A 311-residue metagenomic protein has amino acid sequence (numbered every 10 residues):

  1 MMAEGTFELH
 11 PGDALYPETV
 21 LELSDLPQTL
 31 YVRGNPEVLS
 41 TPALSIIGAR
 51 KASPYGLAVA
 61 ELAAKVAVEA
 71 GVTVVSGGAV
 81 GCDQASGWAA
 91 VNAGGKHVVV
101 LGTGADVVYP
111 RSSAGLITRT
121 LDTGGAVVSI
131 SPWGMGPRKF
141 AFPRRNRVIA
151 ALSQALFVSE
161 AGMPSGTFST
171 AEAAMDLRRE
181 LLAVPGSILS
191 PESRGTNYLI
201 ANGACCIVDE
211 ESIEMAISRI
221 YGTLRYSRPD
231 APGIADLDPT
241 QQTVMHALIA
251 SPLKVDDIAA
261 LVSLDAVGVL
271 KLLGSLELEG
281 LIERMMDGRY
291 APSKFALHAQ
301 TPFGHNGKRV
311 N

Functional and structural regions predicted by a protein language model:
M2-N311: Glycine-biased, small-residue-rich flexible motifs in mid-sequence functional cores and linkers
